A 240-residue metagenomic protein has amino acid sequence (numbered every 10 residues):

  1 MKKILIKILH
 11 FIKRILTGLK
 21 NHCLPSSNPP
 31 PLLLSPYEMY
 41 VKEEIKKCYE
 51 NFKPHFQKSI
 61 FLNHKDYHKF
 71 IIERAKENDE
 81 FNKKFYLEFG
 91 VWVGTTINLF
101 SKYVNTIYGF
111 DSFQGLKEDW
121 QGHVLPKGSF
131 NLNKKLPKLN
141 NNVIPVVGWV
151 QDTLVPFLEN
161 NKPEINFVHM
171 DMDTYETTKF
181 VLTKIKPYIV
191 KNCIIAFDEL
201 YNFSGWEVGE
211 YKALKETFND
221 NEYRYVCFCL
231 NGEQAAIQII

Functional and structural regions predicted by a protein language model:
M1-S59: Membrane-proximal basic amphipathic "stem/tether" segments
I45-E50, K65-I71, F157-E159, Y201: A broad, low-specificity signal for short, low-complexity segments enriched in glycine/proline and polar/charged
H55-I60, Y201, G205: Active-site rim elements
I60-H64, F89: Short secondary-structure transition/capping motifs
K65-K83: Conserved alpha-helix/loop element of class I SAM-dependent methyltransferases that forms part of the SAM/SAH-binding
E80-I240: S-adenosylmethionine/decaboxylated-SAM
